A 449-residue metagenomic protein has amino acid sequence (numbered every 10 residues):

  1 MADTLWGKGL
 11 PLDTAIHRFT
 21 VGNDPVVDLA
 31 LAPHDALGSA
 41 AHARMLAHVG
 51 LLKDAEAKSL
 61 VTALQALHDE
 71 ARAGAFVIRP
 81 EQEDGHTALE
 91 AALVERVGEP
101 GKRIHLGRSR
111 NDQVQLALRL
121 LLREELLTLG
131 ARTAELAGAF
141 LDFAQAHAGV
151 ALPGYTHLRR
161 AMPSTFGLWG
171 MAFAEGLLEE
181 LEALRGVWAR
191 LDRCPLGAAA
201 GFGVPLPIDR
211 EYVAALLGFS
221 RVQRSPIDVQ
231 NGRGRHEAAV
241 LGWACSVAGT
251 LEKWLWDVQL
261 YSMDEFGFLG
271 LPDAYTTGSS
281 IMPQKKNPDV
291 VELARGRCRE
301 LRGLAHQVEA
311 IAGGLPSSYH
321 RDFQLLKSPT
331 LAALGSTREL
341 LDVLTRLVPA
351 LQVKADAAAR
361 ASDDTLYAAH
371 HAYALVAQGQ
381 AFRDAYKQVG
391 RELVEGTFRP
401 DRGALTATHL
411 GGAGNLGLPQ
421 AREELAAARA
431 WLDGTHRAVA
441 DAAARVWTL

Functional and structural regions predicted by a protein language model:
M1-G203, I208-A214, T277-G278, D289-L293 (+2 more regions): A helix-coil-helix interface module used to build multimeric assemblies and to scaffold catalytic/cofactor sites
M1-G38, E99-P100, G267, M282-L449: Glycine-rich cofactor/substrate-binding loops
V21, V26-V27, V49, V61 (+24 more regions): Extended aliphatic helical segments
H42-L52, L168, A238-S246, H370-Q378: Short, well-ordered beta-strand elements within core beta-sheets of diverse protein domains
R44, H48, D69-F76, V94 (+17 more regions): Charged/polar positions within long, soluble alpha-helices
L52-A55, V77, G232, S246 (+3 more regions): Alpha-helical structural elements of signaling/regulatory helical domains
V61-L64, L217, S262, D273-Y275 (+1 more regions): A general structural motif at alpha-helix termini
Q115-L126, G130-A131, Q145, P153 (+4 more regions): Charged, flexible cofactor/metal-binding loops and thiol motifs
